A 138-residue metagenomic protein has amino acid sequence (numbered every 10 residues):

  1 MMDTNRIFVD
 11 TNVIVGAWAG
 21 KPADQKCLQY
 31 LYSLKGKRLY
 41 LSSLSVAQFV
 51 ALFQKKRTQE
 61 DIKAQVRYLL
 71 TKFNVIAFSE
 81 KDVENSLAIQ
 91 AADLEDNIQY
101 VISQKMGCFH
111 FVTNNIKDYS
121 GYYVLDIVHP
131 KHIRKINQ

Functional and structural regions predicted by a protein language model:
M1-L41, K55-A64, N137-Q138: Short, well-structured N-terminal submotif of metal-dependent ribonuclease cores
M1-T4, V101-Q138: Acidic, PIN/NYN-like endoribonuclease modules and their adjacent C-terminal/linker elements
I14-V15, V46, V83, Y119 (+1 more regions): A generic structural signal for short hydrophobic patches within well-formed alpha-helices
W18-A19, F53, Q90, Y123: Short, flexible helix/strand-to-coil boundary loops that buttress conserved ligand/catalytic motifs in alpha/beta
Q65-L69: Extended, non-globular alpha-helical segments
N74-I116: Active-site neighborhoods of divalent-metal-dependent phosphate/nucleic-acid chemistry enzymes
